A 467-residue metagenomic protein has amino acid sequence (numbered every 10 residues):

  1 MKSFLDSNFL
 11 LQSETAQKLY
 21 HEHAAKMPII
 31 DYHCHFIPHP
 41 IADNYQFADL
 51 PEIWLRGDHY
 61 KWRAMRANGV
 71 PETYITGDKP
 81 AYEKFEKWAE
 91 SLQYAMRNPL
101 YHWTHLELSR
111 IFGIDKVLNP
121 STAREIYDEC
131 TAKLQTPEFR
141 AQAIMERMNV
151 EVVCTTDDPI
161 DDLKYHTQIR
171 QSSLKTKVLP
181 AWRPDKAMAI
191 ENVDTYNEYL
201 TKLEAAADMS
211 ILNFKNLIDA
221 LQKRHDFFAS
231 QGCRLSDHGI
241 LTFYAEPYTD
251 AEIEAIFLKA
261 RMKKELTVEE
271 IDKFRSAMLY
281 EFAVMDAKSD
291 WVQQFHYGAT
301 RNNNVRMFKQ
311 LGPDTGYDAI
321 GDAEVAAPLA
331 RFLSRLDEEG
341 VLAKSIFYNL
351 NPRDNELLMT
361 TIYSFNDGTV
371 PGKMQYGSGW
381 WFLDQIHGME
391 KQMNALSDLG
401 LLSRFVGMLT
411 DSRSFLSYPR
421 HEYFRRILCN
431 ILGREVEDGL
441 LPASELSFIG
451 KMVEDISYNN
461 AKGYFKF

Functional and structural regions predicted by a protein language model:
K2-S289, V341-A343, F347-M359, Y363-F467: Metal-cofactor-binding active-site regions of metalloenzymes
T267-V268, Y317-A323: A short acidic, glycine-rich active-site loop that binds or catalyzes chemistry on phosphate/adenosine moieties
Q293-F295: C-terminal amphipathic alpha-helical interaction region
A299, N304: Hard-cation-handling environments
F308-G316: Short glycine/proline- and charge-enriched loop/turn segments that cap or connect secondary-structure elements
A323-L329: Divalent-cation-assisted or electrostatically stabilized phosphate/pyrophosphate-binding catalytic cores
F332-E338: Short, basic/hydrophobic alpha-helical segments
